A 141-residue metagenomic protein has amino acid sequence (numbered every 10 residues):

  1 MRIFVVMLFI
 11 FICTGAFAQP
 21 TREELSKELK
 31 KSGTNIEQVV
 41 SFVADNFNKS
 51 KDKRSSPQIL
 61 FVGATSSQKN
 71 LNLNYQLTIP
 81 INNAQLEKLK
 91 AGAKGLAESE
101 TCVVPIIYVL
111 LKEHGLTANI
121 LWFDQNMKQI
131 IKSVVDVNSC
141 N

Functional and structural regions predicted by a protein language model:
I3-T14: Sec-dependent N-terminal signal peptides
P20-Q68, T78: N-proximal, solvent-exposed amphipathic alpha-helical segments enriched in charged/polar residues
D45-N46, A84-E87, V134-V135: Compositionally biased, non-globular sequence tracts
K53-Y108: Mature extracytoplasmic domains of secretory-pathway proteins
Y75-I79, W122-N126, V135: A mature extracytoplasmic/lumenal domain signature
E100-K132: A short amphipathic beta-strand at an alpha->beta junction
I131-N141: Short, low-complexity, Pro/Ser/Thr/Gly-rich segments in the mature regions of secreted, periplasmic
